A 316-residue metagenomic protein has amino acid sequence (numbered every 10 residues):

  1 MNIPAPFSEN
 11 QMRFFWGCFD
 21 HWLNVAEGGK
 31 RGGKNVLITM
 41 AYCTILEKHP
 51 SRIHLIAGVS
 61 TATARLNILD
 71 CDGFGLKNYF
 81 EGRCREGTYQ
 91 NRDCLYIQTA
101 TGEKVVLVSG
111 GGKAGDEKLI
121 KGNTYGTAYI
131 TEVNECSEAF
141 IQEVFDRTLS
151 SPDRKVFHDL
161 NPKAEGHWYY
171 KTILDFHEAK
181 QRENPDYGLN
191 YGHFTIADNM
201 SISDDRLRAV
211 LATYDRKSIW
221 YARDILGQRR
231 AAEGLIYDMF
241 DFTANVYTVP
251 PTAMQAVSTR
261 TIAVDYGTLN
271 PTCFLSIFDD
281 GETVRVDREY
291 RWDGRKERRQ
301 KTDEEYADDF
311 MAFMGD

Functional and structural regions predicted by a protein language model:
M1-L23: Pre-P-loop entry segment of helicase/translocase ATPase cores
D20-M40: Walker A/P-loop
N24-E27, L55, H158: Short hydrophobic/aromatic beta-strand immediately N-terminal to the Walker A/P-loop
R52-A64: Conserved RecA-like ASCE P-loop NTPase motor core of nucleic-acid helicases/translocases
T63-G126: Inter-Walker segment of RecA-like/P-loop motor cores
T127, E135-D215: ASCE P-loop NTPase helicase motor core
N199-V264: ATPase catalytic-site recognition across NTP-hydrolyzing enzymes
S276-D316: Nucleic-acid-processing active sites and adjacent nucleic-acid-binding tracks, predominantly divalent metal-dependent
